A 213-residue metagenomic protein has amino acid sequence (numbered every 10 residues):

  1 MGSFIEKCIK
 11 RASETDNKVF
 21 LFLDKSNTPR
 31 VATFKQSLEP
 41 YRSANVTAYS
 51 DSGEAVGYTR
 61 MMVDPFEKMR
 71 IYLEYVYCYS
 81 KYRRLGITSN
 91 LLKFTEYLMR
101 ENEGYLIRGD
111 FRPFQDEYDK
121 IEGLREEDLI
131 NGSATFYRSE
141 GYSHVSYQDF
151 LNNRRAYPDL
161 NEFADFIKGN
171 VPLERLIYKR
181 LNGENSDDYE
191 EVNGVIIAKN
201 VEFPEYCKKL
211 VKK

Functional and structural regions predicted by a protein language model:
M1-K25, P29-F34, L210-K213: Conserved N-terminal entry element of GNAT/NAT acetyltransferase domains
T33-D51, G57-R70, E74-Y77: A conserved beta-strand-loop-helix scaffold within acyl/acetyltransferase catalytic domains
P65, S80, P113-E117: Feature marks short, surface-exposed loop/turn motifs that line or immediately flank catalytic pockets and channel
C78, R84-M99: Conserved acetyl-CoA-binding loop-helix of GNAT-fold acetyltransferases
M99-L129: Conserved GNAT acetyl-CoA-binding A-motif
E127-A134, R138-K213: C-terminal "cap" of GNAT-fold acetyltransferases
